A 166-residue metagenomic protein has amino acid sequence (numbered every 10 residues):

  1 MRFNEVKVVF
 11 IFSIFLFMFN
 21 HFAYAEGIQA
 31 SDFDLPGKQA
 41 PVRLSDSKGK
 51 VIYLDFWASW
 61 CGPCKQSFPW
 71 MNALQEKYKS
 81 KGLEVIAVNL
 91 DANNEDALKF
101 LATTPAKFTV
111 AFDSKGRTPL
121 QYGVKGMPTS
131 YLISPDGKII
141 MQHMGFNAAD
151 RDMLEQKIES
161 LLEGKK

Functional and structural regions predicted by a protein language model:
M1-F10: Bacterial N-terminal signal peptides that target proteins for export
V9-H21: Bacterial N-terminal signal peptides
H21-D46: N-terminal "domain-start" segment that seeds a small globular fold
K50-I52, F56-W60, G126: Short pre-active-site segment immediately N-terminal to redox-active cysteine/selenocysteine motifs in thiol-based
F56-A73: Conserved redox-active cysteine motifs that mediate thiol-disulfide chemistry, especially di-cysteine Cys-X(1-2)-Cys
G82-N94, A106-K115: Thiol-based oxidoreductase modules, predominantly thioredoxin-like and allied folds used for disulfide exchange
L98-D136: Short, internal strand/loop/helix patches that form the active-site neighborhood or redox-interaction surface
L132-K166: Thiol-/selenol-based redox modules, centered on thioredoxin-like and closely related oxidoreductase domains
